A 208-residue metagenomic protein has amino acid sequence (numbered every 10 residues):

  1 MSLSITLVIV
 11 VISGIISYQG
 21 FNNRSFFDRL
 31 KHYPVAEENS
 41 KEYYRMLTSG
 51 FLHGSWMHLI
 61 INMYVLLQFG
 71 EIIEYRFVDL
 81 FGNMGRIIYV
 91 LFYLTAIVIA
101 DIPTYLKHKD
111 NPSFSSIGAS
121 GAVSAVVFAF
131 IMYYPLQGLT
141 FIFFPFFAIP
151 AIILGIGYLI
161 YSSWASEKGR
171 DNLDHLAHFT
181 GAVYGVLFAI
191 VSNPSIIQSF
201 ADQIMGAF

Functional and structural regions predicted by a protein language model:
M1-F208: A detector for small-residue-rich transmembrane helices and their helix-helix packing motifs
